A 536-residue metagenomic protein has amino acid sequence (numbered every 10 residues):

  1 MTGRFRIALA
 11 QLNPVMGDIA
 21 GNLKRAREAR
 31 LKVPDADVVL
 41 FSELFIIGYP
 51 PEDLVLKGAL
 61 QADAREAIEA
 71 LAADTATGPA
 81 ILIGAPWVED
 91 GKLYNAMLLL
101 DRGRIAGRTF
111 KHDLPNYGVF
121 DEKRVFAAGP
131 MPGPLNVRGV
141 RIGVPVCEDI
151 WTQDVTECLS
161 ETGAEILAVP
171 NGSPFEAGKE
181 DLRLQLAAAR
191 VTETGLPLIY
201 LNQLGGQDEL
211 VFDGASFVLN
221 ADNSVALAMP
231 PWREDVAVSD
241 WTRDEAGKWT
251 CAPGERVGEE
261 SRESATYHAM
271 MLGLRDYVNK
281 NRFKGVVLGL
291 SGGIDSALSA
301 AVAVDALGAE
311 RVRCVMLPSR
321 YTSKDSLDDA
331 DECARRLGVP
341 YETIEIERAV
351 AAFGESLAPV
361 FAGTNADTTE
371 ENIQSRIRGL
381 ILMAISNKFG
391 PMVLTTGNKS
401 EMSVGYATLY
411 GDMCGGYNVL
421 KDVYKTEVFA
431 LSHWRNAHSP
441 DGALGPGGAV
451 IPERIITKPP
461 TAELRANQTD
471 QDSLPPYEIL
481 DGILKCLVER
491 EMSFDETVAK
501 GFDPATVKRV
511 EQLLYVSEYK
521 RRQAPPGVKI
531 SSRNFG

Functional and structural regions predicted by a protein language model:
M1-G289, V302-A309, M316, Y341: Enzyme catalytic cores with a strong preference for nitrogen-chemistry domains
V15, T152, E176, S296 (+2 more regions): Alpha-helix N-cap/loop-to-helix initiation residues
L44, I150, S296, K399-M402: Generic detector of well-ordered alpha-helical packing
D90, F175, Q207, I294 (+2 more regions): Short secondary-structure capping/turn micro-motifs that flank functional sites
R138, G195, A221, G247-S291 (+1 more regions): ATP/NTP-dependent adenylation/nucleotidyl-transfer catalytic domains that generate, transfer, or process NMP-activated
